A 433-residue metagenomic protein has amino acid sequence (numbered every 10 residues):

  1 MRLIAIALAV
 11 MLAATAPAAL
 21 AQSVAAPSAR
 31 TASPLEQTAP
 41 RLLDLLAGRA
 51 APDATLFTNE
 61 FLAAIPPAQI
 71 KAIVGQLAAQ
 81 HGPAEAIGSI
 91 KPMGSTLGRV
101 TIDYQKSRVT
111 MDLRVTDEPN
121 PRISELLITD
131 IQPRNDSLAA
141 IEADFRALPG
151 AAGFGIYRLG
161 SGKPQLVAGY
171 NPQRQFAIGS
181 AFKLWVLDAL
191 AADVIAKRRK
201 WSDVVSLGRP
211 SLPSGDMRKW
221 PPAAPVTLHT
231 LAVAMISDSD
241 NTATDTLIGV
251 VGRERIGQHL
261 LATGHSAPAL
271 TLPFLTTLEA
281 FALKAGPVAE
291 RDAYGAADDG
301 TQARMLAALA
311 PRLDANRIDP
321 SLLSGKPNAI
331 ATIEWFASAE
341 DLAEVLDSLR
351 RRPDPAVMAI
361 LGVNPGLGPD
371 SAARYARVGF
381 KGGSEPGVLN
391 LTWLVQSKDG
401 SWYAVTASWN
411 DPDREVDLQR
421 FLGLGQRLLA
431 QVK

Functional and structural regions predicted by a protein language model:
A19-S23, D130-L148, P320-K433: Structured C-terminal helix/loop/strand segments within mature extracytoplasmic catalytic/sensor domains
Q22-A47, N135: Short, low-complexity N-terminal intrinsically disordered segments enriched in polar/charged residues
A50-G94: Short solvent-exposed beta->alpha transition segments
P92-A140, G423-L429: Exposed beta-sheet edge and beta->alpha loop/turn motif
T129-G162, L166-A177: Beta-lactamase-like hydrolase cores
A177-V205, V405: Active-site SXXK
A196-A224: Short, glycine/proline-biased beta-turn/loop segments that scaffold the active-site neighborhood
A223-L313, E340: Active-site-adjacent helix/loop patches that line small-molecule binding or acyl-intermediate pockets
